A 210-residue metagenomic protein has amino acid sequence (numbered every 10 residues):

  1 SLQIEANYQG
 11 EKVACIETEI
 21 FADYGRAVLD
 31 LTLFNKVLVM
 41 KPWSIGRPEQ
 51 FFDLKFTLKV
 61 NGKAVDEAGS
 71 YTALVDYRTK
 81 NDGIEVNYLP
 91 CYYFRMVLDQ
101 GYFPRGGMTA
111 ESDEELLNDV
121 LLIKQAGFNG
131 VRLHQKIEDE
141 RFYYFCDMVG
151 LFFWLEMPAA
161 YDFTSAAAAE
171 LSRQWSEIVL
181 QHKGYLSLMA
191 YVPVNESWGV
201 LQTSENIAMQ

Functional and structural regions predicted by a protein language model:
S1-Q135, E140-F145, V149-F153, Q174 (+2 more regions): Secreted/periplasmic carbohydrate-active enzymes, especially glycoside hydrolases
T79, D162, Q202: Conserved protein kinase catalytic core
A110, D162-S165: Charge-dense, low-complexity intrinsically disordered segments
I137-D139, A159-D162, N195-G199: Solvent-exposed loop/turn segments at secondary-structure junctions within structured extracellular/periplasmic domains
M148, A166-Q210: Active-site neighborhood of glycoside hydrolase catalytic domains
